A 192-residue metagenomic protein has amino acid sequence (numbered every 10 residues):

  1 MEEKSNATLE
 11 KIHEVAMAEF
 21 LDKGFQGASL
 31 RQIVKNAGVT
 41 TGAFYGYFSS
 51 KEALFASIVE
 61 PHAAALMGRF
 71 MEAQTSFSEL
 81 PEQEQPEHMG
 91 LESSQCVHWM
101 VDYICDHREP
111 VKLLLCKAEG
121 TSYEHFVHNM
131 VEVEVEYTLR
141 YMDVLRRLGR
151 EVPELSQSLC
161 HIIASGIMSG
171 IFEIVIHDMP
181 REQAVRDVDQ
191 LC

Functional and structural regions predicted by a protein language model:
M1-K4: N-terminal intrinsically disordered/low-complexity leader segments
K11, V15, E19-A53, S57-I58: Helix-turn-helix
L30, E60-M67, M71-Q74: Short, basic, alpha-helical segments at the C-terminal edge of helix-turn-helix-like DNA-binding modules
A56-H62, F126: Alpha-helical DNA-contacting segments of helix-turn-helix folds
S57, M71-Y103: Hydrophobic alpha-helical connector segments
L80-P86, L114-G120, L148-V152: Short linear capping/connector segments at secondary-structure termini
L91, C96-D106, T121-R147, S158-S165: Amphipathic alpha-helical packing segments from all-alpha helical-bundle domains
K112-L113, M142-C192: Hydrophobic/aromatic-rich alpha-helical bundle segments in the mid-to-C-terminal region
